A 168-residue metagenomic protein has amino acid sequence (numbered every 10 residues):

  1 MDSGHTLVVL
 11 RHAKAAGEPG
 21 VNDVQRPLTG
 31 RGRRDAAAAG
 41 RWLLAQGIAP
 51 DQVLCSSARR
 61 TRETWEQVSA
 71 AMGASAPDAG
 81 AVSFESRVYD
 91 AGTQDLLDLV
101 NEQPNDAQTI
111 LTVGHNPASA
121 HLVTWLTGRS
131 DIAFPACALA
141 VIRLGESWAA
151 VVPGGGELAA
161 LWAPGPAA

Functional and structural regions predicted by a protein language model:
D2-S86, D131-A133, A168: Active-site-proximal alpha-helix that buttresses catalytic centers in soluble enzyme cores
R59-E63, A91, P117-A118: Short alpha-helical
T64-V68, L96, L122-V123: Hydrophobic packing residues within well-ordered alpha-helices of enzyme cores
R87-V100: Short alpha-helix plus adjacent loop in nuclease-associated cores
N101-L111, G154-P164: A polyampholytic, Gly/Pro-enriched intrinsically disordered region
E102-A138, E146: Non-DNA-binding regulatory cores of transcription-related proteins, predominantly C-terminal effector-binding
S130-E157, A163-P164: Domain-level recognition of soluble alpha/beta enzyme cores, biased toward histidine phosphatases/phosphomutases
